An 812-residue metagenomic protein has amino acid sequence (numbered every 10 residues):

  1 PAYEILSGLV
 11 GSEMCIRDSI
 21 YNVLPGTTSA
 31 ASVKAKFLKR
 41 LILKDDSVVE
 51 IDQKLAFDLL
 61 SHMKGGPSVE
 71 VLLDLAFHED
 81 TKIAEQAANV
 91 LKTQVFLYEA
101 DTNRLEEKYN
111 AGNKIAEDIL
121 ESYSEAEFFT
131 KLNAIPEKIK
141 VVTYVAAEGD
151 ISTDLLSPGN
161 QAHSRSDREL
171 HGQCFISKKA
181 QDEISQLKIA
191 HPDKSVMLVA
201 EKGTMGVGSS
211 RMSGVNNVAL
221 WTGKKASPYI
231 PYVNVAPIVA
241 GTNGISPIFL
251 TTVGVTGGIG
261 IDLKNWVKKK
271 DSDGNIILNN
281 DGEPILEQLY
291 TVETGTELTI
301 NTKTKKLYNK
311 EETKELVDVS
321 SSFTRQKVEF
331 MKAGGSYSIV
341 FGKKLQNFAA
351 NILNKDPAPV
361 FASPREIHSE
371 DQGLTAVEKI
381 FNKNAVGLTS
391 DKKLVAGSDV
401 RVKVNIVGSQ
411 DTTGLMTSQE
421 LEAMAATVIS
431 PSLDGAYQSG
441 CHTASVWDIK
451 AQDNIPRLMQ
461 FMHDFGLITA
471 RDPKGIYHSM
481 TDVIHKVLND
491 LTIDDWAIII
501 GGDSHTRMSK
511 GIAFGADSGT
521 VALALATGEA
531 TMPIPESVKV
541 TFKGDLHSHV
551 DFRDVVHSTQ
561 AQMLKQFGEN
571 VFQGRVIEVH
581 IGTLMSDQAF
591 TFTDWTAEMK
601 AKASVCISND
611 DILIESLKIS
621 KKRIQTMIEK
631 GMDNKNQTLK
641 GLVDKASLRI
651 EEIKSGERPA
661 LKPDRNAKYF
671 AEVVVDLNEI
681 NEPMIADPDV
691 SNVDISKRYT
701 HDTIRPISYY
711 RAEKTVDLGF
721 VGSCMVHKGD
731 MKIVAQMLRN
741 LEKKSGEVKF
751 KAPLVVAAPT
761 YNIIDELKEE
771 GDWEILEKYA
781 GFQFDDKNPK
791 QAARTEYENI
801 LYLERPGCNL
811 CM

Functional and structural regions predicted by a protein language model:
P1-I16: Short, small-residue-biased leader/transition segments that mark boundaries at the very start of proteins
E13, R17, V49-Q53, A84: Residue-level detector of extended alpha-helical repeat arrays and alpha-solenoid scaffolds
N22-K34, L41, D58-F77, T81-M812: Fe-S-dependent hydro-lyases/dehydratases of central metabolism
K39-V48: Acidic, Ser/Thr- and Gly/Pro-rich intrinsically disordered linkers and low-complexity segments that flank or connect
